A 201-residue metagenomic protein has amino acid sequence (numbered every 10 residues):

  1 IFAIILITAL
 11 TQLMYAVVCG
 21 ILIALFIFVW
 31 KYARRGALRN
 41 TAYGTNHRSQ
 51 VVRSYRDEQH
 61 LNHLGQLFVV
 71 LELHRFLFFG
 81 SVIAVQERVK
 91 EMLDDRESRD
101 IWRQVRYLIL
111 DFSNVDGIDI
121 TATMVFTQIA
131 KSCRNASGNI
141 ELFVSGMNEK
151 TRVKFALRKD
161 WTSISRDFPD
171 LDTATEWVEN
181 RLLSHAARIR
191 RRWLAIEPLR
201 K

Functional and structural regions predicted by a protein language model:
I1-L157: The feature marks cytosolic C-terminal regulatory regions of anion transporters and related permeases
F68, K90, D94, R134-R200: STAS-like cytosolic regulatory interaction modules
